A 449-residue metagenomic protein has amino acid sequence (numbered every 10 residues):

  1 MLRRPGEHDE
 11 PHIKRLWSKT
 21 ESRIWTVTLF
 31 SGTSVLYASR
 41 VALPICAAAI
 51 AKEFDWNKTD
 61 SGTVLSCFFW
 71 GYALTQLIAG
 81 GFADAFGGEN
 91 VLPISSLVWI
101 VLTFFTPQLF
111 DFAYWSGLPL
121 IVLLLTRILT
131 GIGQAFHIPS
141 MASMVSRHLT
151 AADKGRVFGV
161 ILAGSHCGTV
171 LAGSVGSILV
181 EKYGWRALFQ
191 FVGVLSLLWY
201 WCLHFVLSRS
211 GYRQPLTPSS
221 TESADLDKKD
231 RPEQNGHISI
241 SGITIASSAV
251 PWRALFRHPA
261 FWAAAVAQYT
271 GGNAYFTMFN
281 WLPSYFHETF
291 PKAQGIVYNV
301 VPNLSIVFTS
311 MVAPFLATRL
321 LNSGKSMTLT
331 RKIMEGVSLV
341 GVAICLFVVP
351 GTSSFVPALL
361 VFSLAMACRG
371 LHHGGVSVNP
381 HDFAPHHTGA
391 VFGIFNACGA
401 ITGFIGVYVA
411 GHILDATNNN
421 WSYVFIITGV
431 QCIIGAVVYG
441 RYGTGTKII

Functional and structural regions predicted by a protein language model:
M1-A38: Cytosolic juxtamembrane N-terminal segment immediately preceding the first transmembrane helix of multi-pass
I24-K58, M278-P283: Extracytoplasmic
V41, F69-L77, T169-V170, N303-M311 (+1 more regions): Residue-level signature of mid-helix packing/kink "hotspots" within the transmembrane helices of 12-pass Major
L43-P44, H258-M311, H373, S377: Extracytoplasmic gate region of multi-pass secondary transporters
L97-S116, V340-S353: C-terminal ends and interior cores of transmembrane alpha-helices in multi-pass membrane transporters/permeases
L102, S116-F136, C345, V356-H372: Hydrophobic core of transmembrane alpha-helices in multi-pass small-molecule transporters, especially MFS/SLC-type
T126-S165: Cytoplasmic helix-loop-helix junction between adjacent transmembrane helices in 12-TM secondary transporters
I161, S165-Y212: Helix-loop-helix hairpin linking two adjacent transmembrane segments in secondary transporters
